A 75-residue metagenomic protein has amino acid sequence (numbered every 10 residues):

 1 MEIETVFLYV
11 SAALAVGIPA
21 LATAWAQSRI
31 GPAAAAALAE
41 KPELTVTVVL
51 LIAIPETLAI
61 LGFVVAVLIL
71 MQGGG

Functional and structural regions predicted by a protein language model:
M1-G75: Hydrophobic alpha-helical transmembrane segments of small proteolipidic membrane proteins, enriched in energy-coupled
